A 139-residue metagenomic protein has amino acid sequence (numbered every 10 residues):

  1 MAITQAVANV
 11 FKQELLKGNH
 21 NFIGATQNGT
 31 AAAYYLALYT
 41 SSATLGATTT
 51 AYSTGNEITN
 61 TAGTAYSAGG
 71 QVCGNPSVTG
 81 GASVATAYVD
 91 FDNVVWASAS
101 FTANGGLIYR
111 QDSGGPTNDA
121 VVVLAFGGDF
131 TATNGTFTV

Functional and structural regions predicted by a protein language model:
M1-N104, R110-V139: Small cysteine-rich, disulfide-bonded extracellular modules of the LU/uPAR three-finger superfamily and closely related
